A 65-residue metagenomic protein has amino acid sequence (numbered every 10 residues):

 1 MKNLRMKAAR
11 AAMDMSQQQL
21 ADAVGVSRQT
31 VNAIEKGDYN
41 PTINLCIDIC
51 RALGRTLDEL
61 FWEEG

Functional and structural regions predicted by a protein language model:
M1-L4, N40, N44: Residues at secondary-structure transition points
L4-A23: Short basic helix-loop element that most often maps to the first helix and adjoining turn of HTH DNA-binding modules
Q18, Q29, D58: Key DNA-contact positions within bacterial/archaeal DNA-binding proteins
V26-Y39: Recognition helix of helix-turn-helix/homeodomain-like DNA-binding domains that insert into the DNA major groove
N44-E59: DNA major-groove recognition helix of helix-turn-helix/homeodomain DNA-binding modules
E59-G65: Short amphipathic recognition helices of helix-turn-helix/homeodomain-type DNA-binding modules
